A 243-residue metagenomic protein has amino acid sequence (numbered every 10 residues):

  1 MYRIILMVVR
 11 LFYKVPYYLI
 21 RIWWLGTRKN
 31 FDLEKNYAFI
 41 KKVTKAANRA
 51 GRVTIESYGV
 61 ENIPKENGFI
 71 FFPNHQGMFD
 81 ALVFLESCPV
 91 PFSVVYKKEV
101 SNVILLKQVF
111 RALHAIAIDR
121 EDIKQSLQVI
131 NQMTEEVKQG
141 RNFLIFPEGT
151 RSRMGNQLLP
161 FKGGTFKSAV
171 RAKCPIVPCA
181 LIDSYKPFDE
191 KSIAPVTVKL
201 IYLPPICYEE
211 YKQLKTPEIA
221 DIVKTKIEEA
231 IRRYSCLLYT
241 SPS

Functional and structural regions predicted by a protein language model:
M1-F69: Membrane-anchoring hydrophobic helices of lipid-metabolizing enzymes
Y17-Y18, I22-W24, N36, A50-G51 (+1 more regions): Catalytic core of membrane glycerolipid acyltransferases/transacylases, capturing the structured, soluble-facing
S57, F71, V94-V95, L200-Y202: Generic preference for hydrophobic
G68-I70, N142-F146: Residue-level preference for the first positions of well-ordered beta-strands
F72, V109, M133-E135, K191-A194: Short low-complexity, flexible loop/linker segments enriched in glycine and/or proline with clustered acidic
H75-G77, E148-S152: Short glycine-rich anion-binding loops that position phosphate/pyrophosphate groups of nucleotides and phosphorylated
L105-K107, N142-L144, R153-E218: A cross-family acyltransferase "interaction/gating" segment
Y239-S243: Conserved small/polar residues in nucleotide/adenosyl-binding loops
